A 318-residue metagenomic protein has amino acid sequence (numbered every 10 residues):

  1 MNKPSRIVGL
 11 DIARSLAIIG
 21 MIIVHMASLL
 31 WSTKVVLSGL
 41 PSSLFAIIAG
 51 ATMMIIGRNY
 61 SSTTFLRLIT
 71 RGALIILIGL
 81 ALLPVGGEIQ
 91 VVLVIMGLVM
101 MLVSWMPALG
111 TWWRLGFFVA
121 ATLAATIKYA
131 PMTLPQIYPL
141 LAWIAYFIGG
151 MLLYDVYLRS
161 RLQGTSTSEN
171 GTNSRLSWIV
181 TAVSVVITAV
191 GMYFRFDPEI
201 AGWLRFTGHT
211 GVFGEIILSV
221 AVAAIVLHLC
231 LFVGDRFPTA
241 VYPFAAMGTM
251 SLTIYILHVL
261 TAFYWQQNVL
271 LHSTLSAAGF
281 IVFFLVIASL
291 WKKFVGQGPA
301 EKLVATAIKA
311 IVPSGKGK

Functional and structural regions predicted by a protein language model:
M1-K318: Alpha-helical transmembrane segments and their immediate juxtamembrane cytosolic regions
